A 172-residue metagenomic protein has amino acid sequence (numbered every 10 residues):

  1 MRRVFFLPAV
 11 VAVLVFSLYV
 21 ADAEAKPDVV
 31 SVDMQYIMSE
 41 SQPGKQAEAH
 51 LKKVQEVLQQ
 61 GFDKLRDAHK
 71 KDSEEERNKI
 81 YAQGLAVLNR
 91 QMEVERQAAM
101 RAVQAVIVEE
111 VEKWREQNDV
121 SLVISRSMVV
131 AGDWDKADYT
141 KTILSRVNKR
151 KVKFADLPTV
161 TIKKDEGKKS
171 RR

Functional and structural regions predicted by a protein language model:
M1-A9: Bacterial N-terminal signal peptides that target proteins for export
P8-S17: Bacterial N-terminal signal peptides
A23-R172: Amphipathic, charged alpha-helical segments and their helix-to-coil junctions in extracytoplasmic/peripheral assemblies
